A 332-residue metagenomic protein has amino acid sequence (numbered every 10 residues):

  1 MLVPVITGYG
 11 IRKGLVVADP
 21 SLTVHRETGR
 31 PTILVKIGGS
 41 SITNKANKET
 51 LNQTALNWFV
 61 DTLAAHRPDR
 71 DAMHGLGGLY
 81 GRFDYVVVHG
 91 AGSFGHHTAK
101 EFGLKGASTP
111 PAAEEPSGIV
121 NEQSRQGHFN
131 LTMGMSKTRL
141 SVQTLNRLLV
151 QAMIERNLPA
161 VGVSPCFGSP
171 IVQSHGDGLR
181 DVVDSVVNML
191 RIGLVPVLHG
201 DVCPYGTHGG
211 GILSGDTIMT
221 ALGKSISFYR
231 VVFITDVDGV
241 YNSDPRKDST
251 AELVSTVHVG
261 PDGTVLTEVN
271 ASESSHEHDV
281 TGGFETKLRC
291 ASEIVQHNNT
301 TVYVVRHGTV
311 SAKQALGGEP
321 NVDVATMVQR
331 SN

Functional and structural regions predicted by a protein language model:
L2-T301, H307-L316, M327-N332: Nucleotide/pyrophosphate-binding catalytic subdomain
